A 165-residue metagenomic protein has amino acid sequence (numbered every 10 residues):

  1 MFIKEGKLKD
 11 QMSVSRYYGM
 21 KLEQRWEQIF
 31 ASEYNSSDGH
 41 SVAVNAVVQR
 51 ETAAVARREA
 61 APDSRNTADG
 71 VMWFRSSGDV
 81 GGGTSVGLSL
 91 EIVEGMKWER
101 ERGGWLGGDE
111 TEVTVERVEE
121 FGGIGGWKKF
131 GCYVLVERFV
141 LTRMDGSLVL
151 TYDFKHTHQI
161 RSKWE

Functional and structural regions predicted by a protein language model:
M1-E165: Membrane-permeabilization and membrane-interfacing ectodomains
